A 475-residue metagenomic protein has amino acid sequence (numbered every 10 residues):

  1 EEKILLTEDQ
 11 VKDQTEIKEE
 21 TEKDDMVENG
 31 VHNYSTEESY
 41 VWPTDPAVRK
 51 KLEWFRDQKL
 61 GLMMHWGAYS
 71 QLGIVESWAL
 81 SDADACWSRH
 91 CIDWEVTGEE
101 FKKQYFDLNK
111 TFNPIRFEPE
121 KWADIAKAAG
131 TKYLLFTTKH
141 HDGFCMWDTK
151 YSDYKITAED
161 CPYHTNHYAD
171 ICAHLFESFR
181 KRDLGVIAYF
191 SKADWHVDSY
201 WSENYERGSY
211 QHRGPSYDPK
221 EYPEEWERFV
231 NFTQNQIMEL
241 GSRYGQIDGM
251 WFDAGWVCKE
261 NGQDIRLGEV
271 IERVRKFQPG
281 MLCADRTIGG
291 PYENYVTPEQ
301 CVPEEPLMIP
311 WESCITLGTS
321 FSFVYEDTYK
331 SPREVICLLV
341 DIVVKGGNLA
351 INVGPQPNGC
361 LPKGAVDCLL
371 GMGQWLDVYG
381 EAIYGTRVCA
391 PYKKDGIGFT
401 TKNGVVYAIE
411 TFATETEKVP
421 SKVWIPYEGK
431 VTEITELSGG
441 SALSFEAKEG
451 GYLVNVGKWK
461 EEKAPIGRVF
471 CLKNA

Functional and structural regions predicted by a protein language model:
E2-A475: Mature catalytic domains of secreted/periplasmic carbohydrate-active enzymes
